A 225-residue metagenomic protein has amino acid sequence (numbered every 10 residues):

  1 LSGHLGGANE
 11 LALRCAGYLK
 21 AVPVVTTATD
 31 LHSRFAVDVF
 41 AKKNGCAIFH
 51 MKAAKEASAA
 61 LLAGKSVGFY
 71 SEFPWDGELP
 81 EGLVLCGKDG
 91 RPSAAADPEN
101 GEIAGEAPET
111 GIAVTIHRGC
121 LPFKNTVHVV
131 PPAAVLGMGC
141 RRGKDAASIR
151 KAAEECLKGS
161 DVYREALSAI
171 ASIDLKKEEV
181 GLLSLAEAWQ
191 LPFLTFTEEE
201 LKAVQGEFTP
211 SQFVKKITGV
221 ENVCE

Functional and structural regions predicted by a protein language model:
L1-A47, M51-S58, L62-K177: Conserved mixed alpha/beta catalytic, RNA-binding, or beta-rich assembly cores of soluble enzyme, regulatory
S2-A36, I173, L182-V223: Long, charge-dense
C156, V223-E225: Stable alpha-helical structural segments in soluble proteins, enriched in small hydrophobic residues
